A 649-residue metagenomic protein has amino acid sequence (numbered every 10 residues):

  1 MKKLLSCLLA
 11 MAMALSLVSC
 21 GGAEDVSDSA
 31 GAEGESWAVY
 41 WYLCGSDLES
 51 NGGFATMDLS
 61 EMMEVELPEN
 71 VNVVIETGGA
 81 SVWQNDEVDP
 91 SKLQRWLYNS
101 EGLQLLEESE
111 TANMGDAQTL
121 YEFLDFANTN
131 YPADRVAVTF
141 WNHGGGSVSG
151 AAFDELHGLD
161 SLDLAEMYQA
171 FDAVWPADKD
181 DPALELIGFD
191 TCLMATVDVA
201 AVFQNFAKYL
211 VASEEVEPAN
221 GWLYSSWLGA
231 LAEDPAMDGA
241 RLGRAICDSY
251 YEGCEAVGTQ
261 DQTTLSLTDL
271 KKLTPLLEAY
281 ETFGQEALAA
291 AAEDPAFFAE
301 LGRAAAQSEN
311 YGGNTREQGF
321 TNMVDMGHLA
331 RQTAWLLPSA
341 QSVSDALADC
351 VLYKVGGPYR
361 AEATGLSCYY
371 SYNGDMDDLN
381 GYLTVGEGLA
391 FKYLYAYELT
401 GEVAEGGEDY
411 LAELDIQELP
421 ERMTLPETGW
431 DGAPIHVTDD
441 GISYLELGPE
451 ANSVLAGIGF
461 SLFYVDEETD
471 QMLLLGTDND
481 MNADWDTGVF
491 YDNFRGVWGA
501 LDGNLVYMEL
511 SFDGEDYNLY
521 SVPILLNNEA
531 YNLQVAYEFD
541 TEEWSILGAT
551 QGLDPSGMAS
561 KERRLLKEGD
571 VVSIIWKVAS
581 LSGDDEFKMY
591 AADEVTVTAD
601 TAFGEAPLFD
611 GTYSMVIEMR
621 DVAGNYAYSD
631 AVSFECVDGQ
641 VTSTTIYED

Functional and structural regions predicted by a protein language model:
M1-L4: Positively charged n-region of N-terminal signal peptides that target proteins for export
L8-S16: Bacterial N-terminal signal peptides
L15-G31: Sec-dependent signal peptide cleavage junction
V26-P132: N-terminal extension/subdomain marker
G31-A32, T129, A151-D649: Terminal, contiguous helix-loop blocks that mediate binding/assembly
A38-L43, N72-T77, V136-F140, E185-F189 (+2 more regions): Structural recognition of the beta-strand scaffold that forms the well-ordered cores of secreted hydrolase catalytic
S46-E49, N142-V148, G188, C192-T196: Gly/Ser/Thr-rich loops at beta-strand to alpha-helix junctions that form or flank small-molecule/cofactor-binding
A127-S147: Active-site groove signature of glycoside hydrolases
